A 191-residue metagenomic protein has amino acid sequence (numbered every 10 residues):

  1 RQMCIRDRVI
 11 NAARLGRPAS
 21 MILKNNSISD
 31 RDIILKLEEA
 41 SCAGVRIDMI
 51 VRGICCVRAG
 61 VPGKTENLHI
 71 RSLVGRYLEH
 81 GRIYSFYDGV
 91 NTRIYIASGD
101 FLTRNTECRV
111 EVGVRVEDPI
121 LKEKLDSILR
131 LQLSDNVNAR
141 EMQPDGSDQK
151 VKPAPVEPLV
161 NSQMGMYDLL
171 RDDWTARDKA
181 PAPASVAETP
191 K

Functional and structural regions predicted by a protein language model:
R1-I5: Short, small-residue-biased leader/transition segments that mark boundaries at the very start of proteins
D7-H69: Primarily the HKD phosphodiesterase
R17-A19, S27-I34, D48, Y77-H80 (+5 more regions): Conserved structured core elements
R17-N25, N138-D148, K179-S185: Short coil/turn segments at secondary-structure boundaries
L23-S27, A40, L73, R115-P119 (+1 more regions): Hydrophobic alpha-helical scaffolding
S72-V151: HKD (HxKxxxxD) catalytic microenvironment of the phospholipase D
E157-L159, S185: Non-catalytic regulatory/interaction regions at protein termini and inter-domain linkers
L170-K191: Acidic, low-complexity intrinsically disordered tails
